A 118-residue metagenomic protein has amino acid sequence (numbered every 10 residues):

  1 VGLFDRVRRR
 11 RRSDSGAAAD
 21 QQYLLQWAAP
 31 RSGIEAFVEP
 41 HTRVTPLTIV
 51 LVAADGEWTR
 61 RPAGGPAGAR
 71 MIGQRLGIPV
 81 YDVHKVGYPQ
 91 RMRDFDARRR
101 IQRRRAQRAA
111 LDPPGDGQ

Functional and structural regions predicted by a protein language model:
V1-Q118: Intrinsic disorder
